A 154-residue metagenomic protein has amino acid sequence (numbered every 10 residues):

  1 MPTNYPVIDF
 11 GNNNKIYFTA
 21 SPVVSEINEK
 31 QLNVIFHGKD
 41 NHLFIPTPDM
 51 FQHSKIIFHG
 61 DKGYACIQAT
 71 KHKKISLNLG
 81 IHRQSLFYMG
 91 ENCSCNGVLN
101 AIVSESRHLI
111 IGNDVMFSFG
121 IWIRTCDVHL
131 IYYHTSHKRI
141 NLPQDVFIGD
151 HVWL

Functional and structural regions predicted by a protein language model:
M1-K62, D114, D127-Y132: Terminal amphipathic alpha-helical/low-complexity segments used for targeting or macromolecular assembly
H42-L154: Flexible, glycine/small-residue-enriched loop-and-beta-strand segment within the central core of proteins
